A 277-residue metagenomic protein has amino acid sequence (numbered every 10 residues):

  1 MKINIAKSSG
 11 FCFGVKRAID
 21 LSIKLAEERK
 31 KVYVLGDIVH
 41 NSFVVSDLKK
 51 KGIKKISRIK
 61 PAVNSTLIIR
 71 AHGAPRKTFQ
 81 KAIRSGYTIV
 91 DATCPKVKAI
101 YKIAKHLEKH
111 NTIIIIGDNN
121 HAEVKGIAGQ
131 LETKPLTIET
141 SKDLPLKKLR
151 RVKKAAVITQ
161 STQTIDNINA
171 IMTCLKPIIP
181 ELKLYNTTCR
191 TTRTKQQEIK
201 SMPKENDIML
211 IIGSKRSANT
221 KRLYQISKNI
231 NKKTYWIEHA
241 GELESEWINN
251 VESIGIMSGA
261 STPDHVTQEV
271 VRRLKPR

Functional and structural regions predicted by a protein language model:
M1-R277: The feature marks the mature, well-folded catalytic cores of soluble enzymes
